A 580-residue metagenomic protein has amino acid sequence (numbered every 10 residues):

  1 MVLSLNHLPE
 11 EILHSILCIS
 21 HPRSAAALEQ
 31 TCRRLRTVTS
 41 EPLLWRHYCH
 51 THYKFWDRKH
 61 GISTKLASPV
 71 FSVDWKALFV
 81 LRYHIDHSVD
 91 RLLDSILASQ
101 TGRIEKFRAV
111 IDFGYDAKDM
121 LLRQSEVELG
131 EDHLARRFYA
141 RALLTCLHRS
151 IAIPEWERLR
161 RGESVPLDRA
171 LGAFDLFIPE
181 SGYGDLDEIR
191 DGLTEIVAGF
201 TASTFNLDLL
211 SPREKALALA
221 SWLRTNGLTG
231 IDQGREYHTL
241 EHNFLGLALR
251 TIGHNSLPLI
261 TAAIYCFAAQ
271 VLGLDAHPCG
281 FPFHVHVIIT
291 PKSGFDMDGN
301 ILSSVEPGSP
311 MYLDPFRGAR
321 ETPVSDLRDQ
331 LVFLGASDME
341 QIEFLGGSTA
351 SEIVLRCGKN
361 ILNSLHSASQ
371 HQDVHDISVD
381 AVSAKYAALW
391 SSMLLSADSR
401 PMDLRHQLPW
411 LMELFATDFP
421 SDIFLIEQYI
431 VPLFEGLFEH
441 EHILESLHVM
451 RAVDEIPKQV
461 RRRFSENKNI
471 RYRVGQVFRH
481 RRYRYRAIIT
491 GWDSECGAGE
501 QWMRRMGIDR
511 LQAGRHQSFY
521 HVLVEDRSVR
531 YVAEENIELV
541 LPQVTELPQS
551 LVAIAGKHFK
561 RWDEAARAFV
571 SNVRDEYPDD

Functional and structural regions predicted by a protein language model:
V2-W502, G507-G514: A structural boundary/capping signal
H516-F519: Short, surface-exposed beta-edge/turn micro-motifs
H521-D580: Intrinsically disordered, low-complexity, charged/polar segments
